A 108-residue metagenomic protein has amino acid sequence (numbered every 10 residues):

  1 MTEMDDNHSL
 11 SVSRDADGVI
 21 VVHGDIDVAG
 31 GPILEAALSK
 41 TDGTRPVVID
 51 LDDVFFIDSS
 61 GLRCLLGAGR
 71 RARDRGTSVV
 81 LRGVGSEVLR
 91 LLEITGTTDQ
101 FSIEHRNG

Functional and structural regions predicted by a protein language model:
M1-F56, G67-G108: STAS-like cytosolic regulatory interaction modules
